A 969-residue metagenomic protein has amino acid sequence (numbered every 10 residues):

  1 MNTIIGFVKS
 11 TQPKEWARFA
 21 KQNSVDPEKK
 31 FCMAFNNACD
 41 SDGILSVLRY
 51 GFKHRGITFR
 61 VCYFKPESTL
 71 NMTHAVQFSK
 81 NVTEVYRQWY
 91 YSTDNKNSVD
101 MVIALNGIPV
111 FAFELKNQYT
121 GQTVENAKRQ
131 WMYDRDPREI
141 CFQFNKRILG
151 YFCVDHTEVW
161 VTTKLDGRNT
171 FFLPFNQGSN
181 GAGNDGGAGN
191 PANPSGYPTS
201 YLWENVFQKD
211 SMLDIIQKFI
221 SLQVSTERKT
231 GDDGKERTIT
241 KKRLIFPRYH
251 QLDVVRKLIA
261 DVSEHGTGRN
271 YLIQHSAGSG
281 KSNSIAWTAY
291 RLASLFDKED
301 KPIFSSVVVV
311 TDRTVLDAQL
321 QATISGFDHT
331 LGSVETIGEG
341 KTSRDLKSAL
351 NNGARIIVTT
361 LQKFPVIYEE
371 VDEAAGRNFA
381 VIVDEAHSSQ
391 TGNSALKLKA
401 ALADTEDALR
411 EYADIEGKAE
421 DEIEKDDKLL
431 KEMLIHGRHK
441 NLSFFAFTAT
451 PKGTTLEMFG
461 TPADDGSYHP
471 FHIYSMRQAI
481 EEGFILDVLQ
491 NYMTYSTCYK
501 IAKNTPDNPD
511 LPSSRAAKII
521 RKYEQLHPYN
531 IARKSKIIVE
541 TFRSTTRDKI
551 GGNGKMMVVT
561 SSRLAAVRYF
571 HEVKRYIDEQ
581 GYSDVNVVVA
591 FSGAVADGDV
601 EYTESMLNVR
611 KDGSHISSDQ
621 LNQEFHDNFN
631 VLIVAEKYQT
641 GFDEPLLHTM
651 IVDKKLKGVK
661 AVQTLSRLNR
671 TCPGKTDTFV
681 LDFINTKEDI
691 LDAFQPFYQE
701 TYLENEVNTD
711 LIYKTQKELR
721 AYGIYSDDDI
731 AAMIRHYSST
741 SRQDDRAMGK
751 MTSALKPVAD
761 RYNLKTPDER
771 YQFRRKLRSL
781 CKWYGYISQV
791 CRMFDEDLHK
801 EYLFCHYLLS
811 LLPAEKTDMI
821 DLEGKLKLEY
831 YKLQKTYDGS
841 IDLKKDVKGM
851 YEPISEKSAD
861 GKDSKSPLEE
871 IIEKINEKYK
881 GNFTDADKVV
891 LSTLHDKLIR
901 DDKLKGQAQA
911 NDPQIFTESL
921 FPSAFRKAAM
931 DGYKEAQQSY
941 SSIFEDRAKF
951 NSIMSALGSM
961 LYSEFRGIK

Functional and structural regions predicted by a protein language model:
M1-Q12, A17, K21-K30, D233-T238 (+8 more regions): Catalytic cores and motor modules of nucleic-acid processing enzymes
M1-S306, V315-T330, Q362, G376-N378 (+4 more regions): ATP-dependent helicase/translocase motor core
N193-P194, T199, T454-N553, F570: Interdomain helical connector at the RecA1-RecA2 junction of SF1/SF2 helicase-like NTPases
S325-E369: Inter-Walker segment of RecA-like/P-loop motor cores
G353-E385, S389-A401, D407, E422-L434 (+2 more regions): Conserved RecA-like ASCE ATPase "motif II neighborhood" in helicase/translocase motors
T391-V488, C498: Post-DEXD/H (motif II) to motif III coupling segment of the RecA-like Helicase ATP-binding lobe
R521-L632: Conserved C-terminal RecA-like helicase domain
R667-Y698: Conserved segment of the helicase C-terminal RecA-like domain
